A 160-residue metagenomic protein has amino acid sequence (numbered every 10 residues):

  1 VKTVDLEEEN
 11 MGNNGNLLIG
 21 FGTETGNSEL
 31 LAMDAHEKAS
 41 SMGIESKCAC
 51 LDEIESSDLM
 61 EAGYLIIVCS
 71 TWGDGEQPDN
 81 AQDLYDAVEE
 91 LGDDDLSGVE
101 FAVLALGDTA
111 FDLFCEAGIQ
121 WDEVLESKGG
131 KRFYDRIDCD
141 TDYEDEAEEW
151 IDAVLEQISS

Functional and structural regions predicted by a protein language model:
T3-L18, G26-L30, K38-A49, S56 (+1 more regions): FMN-binding flavodoxin-like domain, especially the glycine-rich phosphate-binding loop
T23: Conserved, non-catalytic sequence blocks in retroelement Pol enzymes and Pol-derived host proteins
